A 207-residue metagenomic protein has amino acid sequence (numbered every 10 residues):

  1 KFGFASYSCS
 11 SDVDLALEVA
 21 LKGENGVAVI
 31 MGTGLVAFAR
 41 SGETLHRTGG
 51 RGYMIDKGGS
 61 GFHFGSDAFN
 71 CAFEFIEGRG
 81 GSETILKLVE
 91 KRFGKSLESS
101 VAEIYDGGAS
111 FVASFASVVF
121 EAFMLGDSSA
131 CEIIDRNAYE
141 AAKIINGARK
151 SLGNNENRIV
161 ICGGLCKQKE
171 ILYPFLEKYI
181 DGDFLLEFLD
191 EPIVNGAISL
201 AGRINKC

Functional and structural regions predicted by a protein language model:
K1-E83: Phosphate-binding/catalytic loop of phosphoryl-transfer enzymes
V19-V27, F69-C207: ATP-binding/phosphotransfer module of carbohydrate and carboxylate kinases, centering on a glycine-rich
